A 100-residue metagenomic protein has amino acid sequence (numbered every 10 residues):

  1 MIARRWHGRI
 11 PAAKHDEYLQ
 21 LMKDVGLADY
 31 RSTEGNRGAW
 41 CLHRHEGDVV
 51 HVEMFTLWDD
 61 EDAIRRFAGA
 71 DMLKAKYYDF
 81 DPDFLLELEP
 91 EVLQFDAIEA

Functional and structural regions predicted by a protein language model:
I2, R37-V50, K76-A100: Glycine-rich beta-strand-turn "strand-cap" elements at beta-sheet edges
I2-R9, G38-A70: Short, well-ordered beta-strand segments in beta-rich or mixed alpha/beta enzyme and ligand-binding folds
R9-M22: Short, surface-exposed ligand-recognition loops at beta-strand->loop->(often short) alpha-helix junctions that present
A12-K14, S32, C41: Residues at secondary-structure transition points
K14-D16, D62-I64, A100: Residue-level signal for secondary-structure boundary sites
L21-N36, L57-E91: An amphipathic, aromatic/His-enriched active-site/gating alpha helix that lines ligand/cofactor pockets
